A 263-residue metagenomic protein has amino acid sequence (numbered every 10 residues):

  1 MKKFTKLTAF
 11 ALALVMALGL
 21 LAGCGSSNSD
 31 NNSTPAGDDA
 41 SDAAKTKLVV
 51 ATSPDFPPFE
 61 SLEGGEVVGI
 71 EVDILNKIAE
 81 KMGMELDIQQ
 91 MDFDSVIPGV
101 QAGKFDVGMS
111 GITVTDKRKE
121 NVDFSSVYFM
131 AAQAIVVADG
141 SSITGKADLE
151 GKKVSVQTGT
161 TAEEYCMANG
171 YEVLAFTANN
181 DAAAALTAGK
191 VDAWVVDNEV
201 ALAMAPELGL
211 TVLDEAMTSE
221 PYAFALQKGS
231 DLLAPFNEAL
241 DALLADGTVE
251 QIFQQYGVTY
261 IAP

Functional and structural regions predicted by a protein language model:
K6-L7, L20-S41: Bacterial lipoprotein signal-peptidase II cleavage site
G25, V72-K81, T160, A223-I261: Extended ligand-binding regions for polar small-molecule ligands
P35-G111: Extracytoplasmic small-molecule ligand-binding "clamshell" domains of the periplasmic binding protein/Venus flytrap
P54, F129-V137, L202, P206-D241 (+1 more regions): Periplasmic-binding protein-like
P54-P57, V67-E80, A132-N179, A183 (+1 more regions): Bilobed "Venus flytrap"/periplasmic-binding protein-like clamshell domains and structurally analogous long
N76, E80, E85-D148, G209-A216: Acidic, polar ligand-binding/catalytic clefts
I78, V100-Q101, L149, L186-T187 (+2 more regions): Hydrophobic residues within well-ordered alpha-helices
D87-V100, S141, T158-T161, L174-A188 (+1 more regions): Short helix-initiation/N-cap motifs at beta->coil->alpha
